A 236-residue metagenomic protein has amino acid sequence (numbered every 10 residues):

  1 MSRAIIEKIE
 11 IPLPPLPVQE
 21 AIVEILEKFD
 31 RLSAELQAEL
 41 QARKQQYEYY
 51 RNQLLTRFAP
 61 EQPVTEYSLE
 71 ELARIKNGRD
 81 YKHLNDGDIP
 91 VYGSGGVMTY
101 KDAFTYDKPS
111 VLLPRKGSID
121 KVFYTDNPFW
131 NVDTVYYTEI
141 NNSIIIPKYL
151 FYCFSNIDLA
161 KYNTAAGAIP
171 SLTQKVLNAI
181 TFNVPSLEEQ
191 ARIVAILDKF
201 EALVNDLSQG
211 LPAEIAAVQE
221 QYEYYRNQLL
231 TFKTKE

Functional and structural regions predicted by a protein language model:
S2, G93-V97, K101-I157, T164-A168 (+1 more regions): A short beta-sheet element
I5-I9, D133-Y136, V176-I180: Short amphipathic alpha-helical segments
I6, T164-S171, A179-V184: Well-ordered alpha/beta subsegment
K8-E66, N183-E236: Amphipathic alpha-helical coiled-coil/heptad-repeat segments
Q46, T65, D88-P90, P109 (+1 more regions): A generic secondary-structure signal marking the coil-to-beta-strand transition
A59-Y92, G210, E214: Non-catalytic DNA-recognition/assembly elements of restriction-modification systems
R74-R79, R115-K116, T234-K235: Alpha-helix capping/hinge segments and adjacent helical runs
I157-A160, F232: A short secondary-structure junction motif
